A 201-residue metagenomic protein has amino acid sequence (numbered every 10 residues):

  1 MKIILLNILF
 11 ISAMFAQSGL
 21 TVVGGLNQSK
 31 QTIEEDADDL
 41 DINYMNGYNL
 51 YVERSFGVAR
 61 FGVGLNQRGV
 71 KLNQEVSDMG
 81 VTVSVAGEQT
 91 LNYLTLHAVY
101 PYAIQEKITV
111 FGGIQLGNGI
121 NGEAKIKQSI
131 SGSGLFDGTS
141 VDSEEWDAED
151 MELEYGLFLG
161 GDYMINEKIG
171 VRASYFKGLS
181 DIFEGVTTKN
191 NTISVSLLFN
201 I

Functional and structural regions predicted by a protein language model:
I3-A13: Sec-dependent N-terminal signal peptides
S18, I42-Y48, S55-G57, T90-L94 (+2 more regions): Residues that define the transmembrane beta-barrel architecture of outer-membrane proteins
S18-R68: Start-of-domain marker
G19, D162-I169, K189-I201: Outer-membrane beta-barrel "beta-signal"
L20, G57-F61, K107-V110, E167-A173: Repeated loop/turn-to-beta-strand initiation elements of outer-membrane beta-barrel proteins
L26-K30, F56-V58, L65-G69, L116-I120 (+2 more regions): Transmembrane beta-strands of outer-membrane beta-barrel pores
Q31-I42, G69-N92, I120-M151, I182-V186: Flexible, solvent-exposed loop segments that connect beta-strands
Y51-S55, V99-Y102, G160-M164, R172 (+1 more regions): Transmembrane beta-barrel domains of outer membrane proteins
